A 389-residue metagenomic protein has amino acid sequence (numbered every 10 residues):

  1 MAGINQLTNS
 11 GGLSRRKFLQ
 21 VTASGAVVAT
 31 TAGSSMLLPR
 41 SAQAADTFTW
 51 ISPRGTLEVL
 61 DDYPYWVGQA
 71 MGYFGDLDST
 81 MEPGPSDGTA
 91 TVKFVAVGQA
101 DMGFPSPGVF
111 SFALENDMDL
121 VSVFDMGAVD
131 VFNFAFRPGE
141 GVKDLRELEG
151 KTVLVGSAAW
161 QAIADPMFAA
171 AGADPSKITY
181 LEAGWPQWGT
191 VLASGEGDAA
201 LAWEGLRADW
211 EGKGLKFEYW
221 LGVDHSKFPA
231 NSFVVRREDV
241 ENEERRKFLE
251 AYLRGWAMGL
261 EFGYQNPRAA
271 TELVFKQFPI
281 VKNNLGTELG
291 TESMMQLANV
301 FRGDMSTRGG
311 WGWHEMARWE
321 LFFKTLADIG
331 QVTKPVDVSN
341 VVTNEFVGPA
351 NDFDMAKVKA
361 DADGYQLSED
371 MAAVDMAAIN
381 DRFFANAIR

Functional and structural regions predicted by a protein language model:
M1-K17, S24-T31, R40-S41: N-terminal secretory signal peptides
A23-S24, A100, G197, R254-E261: Solvent-exposed alpha-helix faces
A44-E204, L215, W220-L221, H225-K227 (+3 more regions): Short, glycine-/small- and polar/acidic-enriched structural segments that line small-molecule recognition paths
N133-A135, S232-V235: Short glycine- and hydrophobic/aromatic-rich loop-to-beta-strand nucleating segment in the catalytic cores
L181, S194-G195, A199, W210-Y219 (+6 more regions): A residue-level marker of the well-folded mature domains of exported/periplasmic proteins
E243-V336: Secondary-structure end/capping motifs
F323-R389: Conserved C-terminal helix/tail region of periplasmic/extracytoplasmic solute-binding proteins
